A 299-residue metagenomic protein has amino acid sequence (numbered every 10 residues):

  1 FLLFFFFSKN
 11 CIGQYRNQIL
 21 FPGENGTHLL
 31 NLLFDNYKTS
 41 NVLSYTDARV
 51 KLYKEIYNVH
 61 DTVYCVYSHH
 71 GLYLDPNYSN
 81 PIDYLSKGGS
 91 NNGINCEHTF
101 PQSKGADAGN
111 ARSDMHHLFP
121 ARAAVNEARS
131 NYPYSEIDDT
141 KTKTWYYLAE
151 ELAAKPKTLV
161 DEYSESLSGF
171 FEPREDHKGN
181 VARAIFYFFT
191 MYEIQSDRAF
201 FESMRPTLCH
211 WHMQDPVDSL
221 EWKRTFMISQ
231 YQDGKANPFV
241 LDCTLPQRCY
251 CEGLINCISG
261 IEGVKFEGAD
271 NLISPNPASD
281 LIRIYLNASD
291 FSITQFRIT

Functional and structural regions predicted by a protein language model:
F1-Y15, I261: Bacterial Sec-dependent N-terminal signal peptides
C11-Y73: N-terminal module-boundary/linker segments of secreted carbohydrate-active enzymes
Y45-L52, S79-N80, S103-D107, S168-E172 (+1 more regions): Short alpha-helical segments and helix-capping/turn motifs at coil-helix boundaries
V63, H70-G93: Short, His- and charge-rich active-site/binding loops that engage polyanionic ligands
Y67-Y73, F189-E193, I261: Short, flexible beta-strand-to-coil junctions
S79-D83, A111-R112, I284-Y285: Short, polar loop/linker segments at the starts of domains and inter-domain junctions
Y84-I258: Domain-level detector of nuclease and nuclease-like folds in predominantly extracellular/periplasmic contexts
G263-T299: C-terminal outer-membrane/trafficking sorting elements
